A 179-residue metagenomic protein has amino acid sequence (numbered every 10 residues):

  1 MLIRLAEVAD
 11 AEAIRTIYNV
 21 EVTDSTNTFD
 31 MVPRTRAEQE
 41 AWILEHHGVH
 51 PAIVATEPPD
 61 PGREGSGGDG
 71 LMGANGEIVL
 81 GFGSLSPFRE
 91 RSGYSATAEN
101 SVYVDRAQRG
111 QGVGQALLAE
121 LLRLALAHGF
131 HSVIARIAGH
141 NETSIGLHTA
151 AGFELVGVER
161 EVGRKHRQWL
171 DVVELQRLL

Functional and structural regions predicted by a protein language model:
L2-I14: A short beta-loop-alpha structural element at the N-terminal edge of CoA-dependent acyl/N-acetyltransferase catalytic
L5, M31-A107, L118-A119, L178-L179: Acetyl-CoA-dependent GNAT
A13, E99, S132, T143: Amphipathic alpha-helical recognition patches that constitute DNA-binding helices
T16-P33, E45-H46: Helix-loop element at the rim of GNAT/NAT acetyltransferase active sites that forms part of the acceptor-substrate
S84-P87, S92, I134-I137, T149 (+1 more regions): Conserved catalytic-core motifs of GNAT/GCN5-like acyltransferases
N100, V133-A135, L175: A structural signal for short, well-ordered beta-strand segments
G110-A127, E142, G146-A150: Conserved acetyl-CoA-binding loop-helix of GNAT-fold acetyltransferases
A125-I137: Conserved GNAT acetyl-CoA-binding A-motif
